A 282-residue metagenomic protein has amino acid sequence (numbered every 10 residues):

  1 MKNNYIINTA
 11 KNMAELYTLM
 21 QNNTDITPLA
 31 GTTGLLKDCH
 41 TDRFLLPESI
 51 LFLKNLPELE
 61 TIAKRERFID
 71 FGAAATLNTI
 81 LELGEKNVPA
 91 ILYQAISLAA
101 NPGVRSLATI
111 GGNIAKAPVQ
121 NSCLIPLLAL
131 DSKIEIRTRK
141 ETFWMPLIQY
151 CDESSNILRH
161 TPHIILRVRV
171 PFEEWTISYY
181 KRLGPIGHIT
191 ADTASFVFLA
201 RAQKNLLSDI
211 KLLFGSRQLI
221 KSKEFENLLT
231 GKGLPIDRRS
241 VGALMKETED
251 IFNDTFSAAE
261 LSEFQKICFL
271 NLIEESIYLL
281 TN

Functional and structural regions predicted by a protein language model:
M1-N282: C-terminal structural segment of proteins
